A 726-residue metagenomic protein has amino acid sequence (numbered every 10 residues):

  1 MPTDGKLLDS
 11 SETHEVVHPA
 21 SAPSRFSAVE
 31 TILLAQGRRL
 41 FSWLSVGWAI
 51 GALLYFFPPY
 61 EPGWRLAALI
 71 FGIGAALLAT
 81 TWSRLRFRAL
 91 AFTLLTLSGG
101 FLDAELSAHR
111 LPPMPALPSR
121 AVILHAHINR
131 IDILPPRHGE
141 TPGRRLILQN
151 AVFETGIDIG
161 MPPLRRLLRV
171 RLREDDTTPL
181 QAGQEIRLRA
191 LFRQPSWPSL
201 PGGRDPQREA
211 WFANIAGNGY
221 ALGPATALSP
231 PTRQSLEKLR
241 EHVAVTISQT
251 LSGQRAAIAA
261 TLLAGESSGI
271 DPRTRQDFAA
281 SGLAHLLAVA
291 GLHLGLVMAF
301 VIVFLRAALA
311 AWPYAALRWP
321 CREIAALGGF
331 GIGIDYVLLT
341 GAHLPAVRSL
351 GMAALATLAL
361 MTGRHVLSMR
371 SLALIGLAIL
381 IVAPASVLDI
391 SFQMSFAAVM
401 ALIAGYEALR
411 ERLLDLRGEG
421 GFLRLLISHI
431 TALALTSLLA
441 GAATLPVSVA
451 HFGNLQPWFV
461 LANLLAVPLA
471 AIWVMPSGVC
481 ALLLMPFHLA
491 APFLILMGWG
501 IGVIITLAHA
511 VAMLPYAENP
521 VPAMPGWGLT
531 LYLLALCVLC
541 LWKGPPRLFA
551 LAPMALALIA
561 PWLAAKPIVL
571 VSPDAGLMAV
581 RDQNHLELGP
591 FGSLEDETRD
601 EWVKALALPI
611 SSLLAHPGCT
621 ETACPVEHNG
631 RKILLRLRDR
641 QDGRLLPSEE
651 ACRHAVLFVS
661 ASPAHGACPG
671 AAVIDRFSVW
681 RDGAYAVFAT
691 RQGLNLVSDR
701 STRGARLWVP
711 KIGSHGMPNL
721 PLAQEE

Functional and structural regions predicted by a protein language model:
P2-P58, A359-L360, V479-G498, G502-V503: Hydrophobic alpha-helical segments
P2-R38, L94-H285, P663-E726: Membrane-interface helix/helix-cap signal primarily in integral membrane proteins
A22-R88, G528-L536: Membrane-targeting alpha-helical segments
G51, A126, A190, L262 (+8 more regions): Divalent metal-coordination and catalytic microenvironments
W64-I73, M394-S395, N463-L469, G526: Alpha-helical transmembrane segments of polytopic membrane proteins
I73-G74, T81-A89, T93, G219 (+2 more regions): Hydrophobic alpha-helical transmembrane segments in multi-pass membrane proteins
P163-L164, A225-Q234, Q276, A280 (+4 more regions): Membrane-interface amphipathic/re-entrant loop segments adjacent to transmembrane helices in multi-pass membrane
D176-T178, A182-E185, R189, E209 (+2 more regions): Non-globular, low-confidence helical/coil segments that flank catalytic cores
